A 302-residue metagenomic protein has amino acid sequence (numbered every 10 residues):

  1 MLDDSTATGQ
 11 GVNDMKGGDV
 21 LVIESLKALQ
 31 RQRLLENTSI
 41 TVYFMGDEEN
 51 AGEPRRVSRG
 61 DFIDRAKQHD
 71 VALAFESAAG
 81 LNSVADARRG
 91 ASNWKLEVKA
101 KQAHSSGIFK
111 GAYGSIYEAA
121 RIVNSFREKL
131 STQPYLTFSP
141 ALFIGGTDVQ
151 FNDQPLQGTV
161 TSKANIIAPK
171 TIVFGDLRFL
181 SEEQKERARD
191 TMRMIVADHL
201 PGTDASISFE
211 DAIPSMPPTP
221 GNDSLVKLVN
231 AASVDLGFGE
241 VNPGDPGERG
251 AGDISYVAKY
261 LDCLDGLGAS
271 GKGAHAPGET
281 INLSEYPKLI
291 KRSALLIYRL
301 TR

Functional and structural regions predicted by a protein language model:
M1-G11, Q30-E36: Acidic/His- and Gly-rich active-site-bordering loop/insert found across diverse amide/peptide-bond hydrolases
T6, D70-L73, L261-L264: Structural motif
A7, D14, I281: Glycosyltransferase donor-binding loop in the core domain
G9-N13, E48-E49, H104-Y113: Flexible, glycine/proline-enriched loop segments at strand-loop-helix junctions that form or flank small-ligand binding
M15-R89, Q150-P155: Acidic/histidine-rich catalytic neighborhood of metal-dependent amide-processing enzymes
S77-A78, D86, N93-R302: Metal-dependent amide/peptide-bond hydrolase catalytic core, centered on the "pita-bread" metallohydrolase fold
